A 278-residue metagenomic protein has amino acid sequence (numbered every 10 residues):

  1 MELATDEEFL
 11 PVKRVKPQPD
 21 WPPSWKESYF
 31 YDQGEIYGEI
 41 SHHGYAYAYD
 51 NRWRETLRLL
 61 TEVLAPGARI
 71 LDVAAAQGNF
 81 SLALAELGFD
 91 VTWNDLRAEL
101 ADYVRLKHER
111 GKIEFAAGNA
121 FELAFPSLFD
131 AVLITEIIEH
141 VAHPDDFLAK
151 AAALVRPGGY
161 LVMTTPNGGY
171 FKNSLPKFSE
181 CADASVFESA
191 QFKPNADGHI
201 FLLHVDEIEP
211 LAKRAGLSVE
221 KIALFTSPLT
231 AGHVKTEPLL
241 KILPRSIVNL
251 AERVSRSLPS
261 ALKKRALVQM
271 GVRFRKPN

Functional and structural regions predicted by a protein language model:
T5-E55, N79, L96-Y103, K107-H108 (+3 more regions): S-adenosyl-L-methionine-dependent methyltransferase catalytic module, highlighting the catalytic core
R58-A65: Glycine-rich helix-loop-beta junction characteristic of Rossmann-like nucleotide cofactor-binding loops
G67-A76: Conserved class I S-adenosyl-L-methionine
Q77-L87: Conserved SAM-binding loop of SAM-dependent methyltransferases across substrates and taxa, primarily the Class I
D90-D95: Conserved SAM-binding motif I beta-strand of class I
A117: Conserved residues in the N-terminal Rossmann fold of short-chain dehydrogenase/reductase
F121-V132: A short acidic, Gly/Pro-enriched loop at the edge of an enzyme's catalytic core that lines a small-molecule cofactor
L133-A142: A short SAM/SAH-binding and catalytic strip from SAM-dependent methyltransferases
